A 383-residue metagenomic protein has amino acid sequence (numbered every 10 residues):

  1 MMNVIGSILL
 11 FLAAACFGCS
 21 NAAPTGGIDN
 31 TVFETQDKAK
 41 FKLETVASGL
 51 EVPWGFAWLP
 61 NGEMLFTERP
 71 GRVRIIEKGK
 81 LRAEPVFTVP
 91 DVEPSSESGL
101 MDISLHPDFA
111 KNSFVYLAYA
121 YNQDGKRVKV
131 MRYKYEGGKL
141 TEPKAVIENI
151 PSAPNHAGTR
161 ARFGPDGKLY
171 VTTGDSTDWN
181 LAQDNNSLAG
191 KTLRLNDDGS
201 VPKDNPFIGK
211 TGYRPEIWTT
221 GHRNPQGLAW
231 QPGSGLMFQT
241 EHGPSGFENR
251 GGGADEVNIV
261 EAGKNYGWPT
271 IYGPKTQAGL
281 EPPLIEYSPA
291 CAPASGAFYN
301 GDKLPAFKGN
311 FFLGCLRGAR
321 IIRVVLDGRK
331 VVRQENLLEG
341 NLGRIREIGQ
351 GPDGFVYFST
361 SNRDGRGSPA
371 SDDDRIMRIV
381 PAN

Functional and structural regions predicted by a protein language model:
M2-L10: Sec-dependent signal peptide recognition, specifically the positively charged N-region followed immediately by
F17-G18: C-terminal motif of bacterial Sec signal peptides marking the signal peptidase cleavage site
A23-N180, G227-Q239, P244, C291-G328 (+3 more regions): Acidic, Gly/Ser/Thr-rich repeat motifs that build Ca2+-stabilized beta-propeller blades
P85-S98, P143-A157, D197-T219, K264-S288 (+1 more regions): Surface-exposed loop and turn segments in beta-propeller and other repeat-based domains that flank or scaffold
A120-Q123, H242-N265, L316: Short edge-strand/loop segments of extracellular domains
K129-G138, N185-D198, G253-G263, D373-P381: Beta-propeller blade signature
Y213-G253: Repeat-solenoid scaffold signature
V332-P352: Conserved blade-ending motifs and adjacent loop-strand segments that build the rim/top face of beta-propeller domains
